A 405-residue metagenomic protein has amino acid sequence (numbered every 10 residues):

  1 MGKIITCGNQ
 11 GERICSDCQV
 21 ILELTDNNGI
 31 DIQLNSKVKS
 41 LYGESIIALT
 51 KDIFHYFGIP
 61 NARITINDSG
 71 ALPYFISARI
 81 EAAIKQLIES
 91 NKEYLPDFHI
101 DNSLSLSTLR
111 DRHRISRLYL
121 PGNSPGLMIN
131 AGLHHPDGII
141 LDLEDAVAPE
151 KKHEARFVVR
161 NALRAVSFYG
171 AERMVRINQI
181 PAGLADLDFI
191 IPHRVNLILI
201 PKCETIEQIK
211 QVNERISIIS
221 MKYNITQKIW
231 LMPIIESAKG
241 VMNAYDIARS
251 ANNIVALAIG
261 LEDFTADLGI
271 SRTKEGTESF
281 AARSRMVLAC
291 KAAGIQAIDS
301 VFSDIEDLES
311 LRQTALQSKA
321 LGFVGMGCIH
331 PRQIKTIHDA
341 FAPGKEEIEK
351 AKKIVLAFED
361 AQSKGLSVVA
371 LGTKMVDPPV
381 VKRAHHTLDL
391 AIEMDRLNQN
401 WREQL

Functional and structural regions predicted by a protein language model:
M1-L109: N-terminal intrinsically disordered, cationic/polar leader segments that include organellar targeting peptides
I5, S77-A82, Q86-L405: Expand to "…catalyze enediolate/carbanion chemistry for C-C bond making/breaking, isomerization, decarboxylation
